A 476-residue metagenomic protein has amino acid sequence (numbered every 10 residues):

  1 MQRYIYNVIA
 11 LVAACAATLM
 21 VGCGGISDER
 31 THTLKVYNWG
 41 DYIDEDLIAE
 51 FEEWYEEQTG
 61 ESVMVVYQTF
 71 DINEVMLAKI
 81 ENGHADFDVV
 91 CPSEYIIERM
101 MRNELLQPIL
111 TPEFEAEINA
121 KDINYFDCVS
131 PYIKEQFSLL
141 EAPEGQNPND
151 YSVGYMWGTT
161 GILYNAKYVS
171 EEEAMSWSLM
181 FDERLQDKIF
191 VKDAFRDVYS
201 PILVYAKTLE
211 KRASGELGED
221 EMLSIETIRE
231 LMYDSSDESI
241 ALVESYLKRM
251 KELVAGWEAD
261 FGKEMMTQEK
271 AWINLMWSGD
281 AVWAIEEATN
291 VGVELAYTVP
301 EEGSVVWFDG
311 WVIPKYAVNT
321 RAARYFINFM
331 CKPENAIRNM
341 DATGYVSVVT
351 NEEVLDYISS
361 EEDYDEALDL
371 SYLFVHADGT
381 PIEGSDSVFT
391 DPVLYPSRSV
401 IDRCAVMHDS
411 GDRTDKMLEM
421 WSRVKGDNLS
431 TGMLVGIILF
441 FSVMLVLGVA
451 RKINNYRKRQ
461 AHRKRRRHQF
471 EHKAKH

Functional and structural regions predicted by a protein language model:
M1-I9: Bacterial N-terminal signal peptides that target proteins for export
L19-G22: C-terminal motif of bacterial Sec signal peptides marking the signal peptidase cleavage site
I26-N103: Early extracytoplasmic/lumenal segment of secretory-pathway proteins
Y37, Y42-E45, M101-K270, A284: Extracytoplasmic ligand-binding site segments that recognize negatively charged/polar headgroups
F70, P92, V191, W257-E258 (+1 more regions): Short beta-strand and adjacent tight-turn residues that come in two discontinuous sequence segments and form the edges
E252-Y316: Extracytoplasmic/periplasmic substrate-binding proteins
P314-V400, M444: Mature extracytoplasmic/periplasmic domains
I382-H476: Conserved C-terminal helix/tail region of periplasmic/extracytoplasmic solute-binding proteins
